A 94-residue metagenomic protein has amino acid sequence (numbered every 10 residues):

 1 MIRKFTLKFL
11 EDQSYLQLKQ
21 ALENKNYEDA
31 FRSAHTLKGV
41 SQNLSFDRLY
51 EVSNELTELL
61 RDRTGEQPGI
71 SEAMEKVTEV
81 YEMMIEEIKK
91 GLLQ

Functional and structural regions predicted by a protein language model:
M1-T36, Q67-L93: Long, amphipathic alpha-helical coiled-coil segments characteristic of histidine-phosphotransfer scaffolds
L16, R61-D62: Short, charged/polar, low-complexity loop and linker segments that flank or interrupt alpha-helical bundles
N26-S33, S41-R61: Short, well-ordered alpha-helical segments that carry or flank key catalytic/ligand-binding motifs at enzyme/regulatory
L44, E51, R63, M84-E87 (+1 more regions): Short, polar/charged, Gly/Pro-enriched helix-capping and turn/loop motifs at alpha-helix termini and inter-helix linkers
